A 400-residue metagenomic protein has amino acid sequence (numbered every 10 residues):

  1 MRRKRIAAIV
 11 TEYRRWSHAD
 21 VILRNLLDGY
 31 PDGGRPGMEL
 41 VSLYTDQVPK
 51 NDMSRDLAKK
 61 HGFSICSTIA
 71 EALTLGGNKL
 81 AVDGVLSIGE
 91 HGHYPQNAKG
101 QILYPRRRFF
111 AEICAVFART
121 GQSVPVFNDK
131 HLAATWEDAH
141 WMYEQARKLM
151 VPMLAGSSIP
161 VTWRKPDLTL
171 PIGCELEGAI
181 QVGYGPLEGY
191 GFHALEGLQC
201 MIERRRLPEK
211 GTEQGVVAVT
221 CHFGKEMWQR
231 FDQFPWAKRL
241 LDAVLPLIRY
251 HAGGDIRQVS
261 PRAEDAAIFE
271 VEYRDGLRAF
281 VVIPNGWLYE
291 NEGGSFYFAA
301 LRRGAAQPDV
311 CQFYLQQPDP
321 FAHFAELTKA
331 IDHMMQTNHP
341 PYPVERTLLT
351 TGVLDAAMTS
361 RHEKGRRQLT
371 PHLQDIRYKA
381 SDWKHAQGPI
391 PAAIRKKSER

Functional and structural regions predicted by a protein language model:
M1-K60, A179: N-terminal Rossmann-like dinucleotide-binding module
R2, G100-I102, H333-R400: C-terminal helix-rich "cap/oligomerization" subdomain common to oxidoreductases
F63-L73: Short acidic-hydrophobic, aromatic-tinged amphipathic segments that line or gate anion-handling sites
A72-L80, D167-L170: Short amphipathic alpha-helix with an adjacent loop that forms part of the alpha/beta core around
V82-G89: N-terminal Rossmann-like NAD(P) cofactor-binding module of classical short-chain dehydrogenase/reductase
E90-P160: Beta-strand-loop-alpha-helix segment that lines the small-molecule cofactor/substrate pocket of alpha/beta enzymes
A179-L277, I283-E290, L349-G352: Rossmann-like dinucleotide-binding domain that binds NAD(P)(H)
H251-R346, K397: NAD(P)-dinucleotide binding in Rossmann-like oxidoreductases
